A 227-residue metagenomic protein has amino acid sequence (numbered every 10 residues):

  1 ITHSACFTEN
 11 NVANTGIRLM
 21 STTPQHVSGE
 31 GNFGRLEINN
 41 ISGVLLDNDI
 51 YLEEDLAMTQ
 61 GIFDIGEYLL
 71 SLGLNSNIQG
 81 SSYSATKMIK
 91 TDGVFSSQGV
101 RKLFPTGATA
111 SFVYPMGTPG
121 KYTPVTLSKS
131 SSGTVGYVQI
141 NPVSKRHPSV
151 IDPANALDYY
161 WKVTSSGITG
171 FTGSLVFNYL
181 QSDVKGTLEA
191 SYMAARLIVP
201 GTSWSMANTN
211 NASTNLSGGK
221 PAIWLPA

Functional and structural regions predicted by a protein language model:
I1-I41, E54, M58-T209, K220-A227: Self-processing/autoproteolytic domain segments and adjacent N-terminal interaction modules in large, modular
V44-D47, L52: Beta-strand-rich extracellular passenger or scaffold domains
S213-T214: Acidic, low-complexity/disordered segments
